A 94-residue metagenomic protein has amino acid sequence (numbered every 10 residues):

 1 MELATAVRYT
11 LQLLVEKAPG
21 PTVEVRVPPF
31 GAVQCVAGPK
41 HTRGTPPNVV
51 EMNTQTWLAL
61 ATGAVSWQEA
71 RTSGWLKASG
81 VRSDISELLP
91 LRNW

Functional and structural regions predicted by a protein language model:
M1-W94: Feature captures hydrophobic
